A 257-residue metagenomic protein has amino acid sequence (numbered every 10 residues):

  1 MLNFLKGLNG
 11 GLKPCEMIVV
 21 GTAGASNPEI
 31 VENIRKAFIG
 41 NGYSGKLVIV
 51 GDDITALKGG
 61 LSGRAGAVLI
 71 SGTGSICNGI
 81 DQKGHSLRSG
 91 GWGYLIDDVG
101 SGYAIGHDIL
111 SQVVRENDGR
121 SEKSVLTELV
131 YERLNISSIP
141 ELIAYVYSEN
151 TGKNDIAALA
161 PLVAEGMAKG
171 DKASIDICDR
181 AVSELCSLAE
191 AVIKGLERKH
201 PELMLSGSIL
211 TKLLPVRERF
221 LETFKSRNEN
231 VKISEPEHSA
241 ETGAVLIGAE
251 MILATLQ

Functional and structural regions predicted by a protein language model:
M1-M17, A37-G40, G59-A67, S111-Q257: ATP-binding/phosphotransfer module of carbohydrate and carboxylate kinases, centering on a glycine-rich
A25-K123: Phosphate-binding/catalytic loop of phosphoryl-transfer enzymes
